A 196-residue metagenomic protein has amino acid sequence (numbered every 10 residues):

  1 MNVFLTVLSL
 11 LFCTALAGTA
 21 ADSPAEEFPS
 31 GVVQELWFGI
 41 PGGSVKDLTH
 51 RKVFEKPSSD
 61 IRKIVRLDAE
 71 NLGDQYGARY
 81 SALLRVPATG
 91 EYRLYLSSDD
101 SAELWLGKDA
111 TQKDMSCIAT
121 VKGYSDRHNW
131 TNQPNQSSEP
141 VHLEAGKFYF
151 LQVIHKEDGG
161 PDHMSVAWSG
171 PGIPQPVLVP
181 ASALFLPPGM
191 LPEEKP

Functional and structural regions predicted by a protein language model:
L5-A15: Bacterial N-terminal signal peptides
L16-A20: Sec/Tat signal peptide C-region and signal peptidase I cleavage site
A21-P196: Acidic/polar, compositionally biased interaction segments
